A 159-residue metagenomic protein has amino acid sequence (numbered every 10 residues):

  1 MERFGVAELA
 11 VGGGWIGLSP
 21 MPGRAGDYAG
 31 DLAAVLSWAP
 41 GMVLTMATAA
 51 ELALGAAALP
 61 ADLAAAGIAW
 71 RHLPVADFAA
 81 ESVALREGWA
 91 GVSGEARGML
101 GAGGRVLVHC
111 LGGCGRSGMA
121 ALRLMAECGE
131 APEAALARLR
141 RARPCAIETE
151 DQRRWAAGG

Functional and structural regions predicted by a protein language model:
M1-L107, A120-G159: Cys-dependent protein tyrosine phosphatase-like superfamily
C110: Short cysteine clusters
G113: Conserved G/P- and acidic residue-centered "switch" motifs that form tight phosphate/ATP-binding loops in soluble
S117: Ser/Thr-glycine-rich phosphate-binding loops at phosphate-binding pockets of nucleotides, nucleotide cofactors
